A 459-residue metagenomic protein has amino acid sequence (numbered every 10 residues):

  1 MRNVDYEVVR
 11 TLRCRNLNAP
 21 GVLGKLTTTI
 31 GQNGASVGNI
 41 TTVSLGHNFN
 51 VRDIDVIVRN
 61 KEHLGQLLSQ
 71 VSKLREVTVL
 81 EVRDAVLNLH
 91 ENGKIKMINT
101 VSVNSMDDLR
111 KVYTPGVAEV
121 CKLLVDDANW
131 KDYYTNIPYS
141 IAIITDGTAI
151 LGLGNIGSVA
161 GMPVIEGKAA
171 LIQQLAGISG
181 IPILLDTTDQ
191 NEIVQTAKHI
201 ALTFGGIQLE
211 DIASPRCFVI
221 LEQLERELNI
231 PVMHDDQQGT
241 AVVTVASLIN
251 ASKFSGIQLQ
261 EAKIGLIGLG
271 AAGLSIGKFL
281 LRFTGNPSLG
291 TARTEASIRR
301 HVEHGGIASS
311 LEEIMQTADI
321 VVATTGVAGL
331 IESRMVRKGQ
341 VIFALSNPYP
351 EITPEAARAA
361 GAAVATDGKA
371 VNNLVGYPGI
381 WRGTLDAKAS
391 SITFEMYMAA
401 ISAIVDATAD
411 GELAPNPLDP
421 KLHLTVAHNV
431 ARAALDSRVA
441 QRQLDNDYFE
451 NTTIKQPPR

Functional and structural regions predicted by a protein language model:
M1-E91: A conserved regulatory-domain signal marking ACT and ACT-like small-molecule sensing domains and adjacent regulatory
V22-L23, T135, L151-L153, C217 (+6 more regions): Short glycine/serine/threonine-rich phosphate/pyrophosphate-binding segments that cradle anionic phosphate groups
V79-Q260, W381, L385, S437-V439: Glycine/serine-rich phosphate-binding loop and adjoining beta1-alpha1 elements at the start of nucleotide-handling
L151, S158-A176, L228, H234 (+1 more regions): Glycine-rich phosphate/diphosphate-binding loop of Rossmann-like nucleotide-binding domains
D235-D236, S346, E351-L444: Adenosine-phosphate binding glycine-rich loop
H304-A365: Rossmann-like adenosine-cofactor binding region
